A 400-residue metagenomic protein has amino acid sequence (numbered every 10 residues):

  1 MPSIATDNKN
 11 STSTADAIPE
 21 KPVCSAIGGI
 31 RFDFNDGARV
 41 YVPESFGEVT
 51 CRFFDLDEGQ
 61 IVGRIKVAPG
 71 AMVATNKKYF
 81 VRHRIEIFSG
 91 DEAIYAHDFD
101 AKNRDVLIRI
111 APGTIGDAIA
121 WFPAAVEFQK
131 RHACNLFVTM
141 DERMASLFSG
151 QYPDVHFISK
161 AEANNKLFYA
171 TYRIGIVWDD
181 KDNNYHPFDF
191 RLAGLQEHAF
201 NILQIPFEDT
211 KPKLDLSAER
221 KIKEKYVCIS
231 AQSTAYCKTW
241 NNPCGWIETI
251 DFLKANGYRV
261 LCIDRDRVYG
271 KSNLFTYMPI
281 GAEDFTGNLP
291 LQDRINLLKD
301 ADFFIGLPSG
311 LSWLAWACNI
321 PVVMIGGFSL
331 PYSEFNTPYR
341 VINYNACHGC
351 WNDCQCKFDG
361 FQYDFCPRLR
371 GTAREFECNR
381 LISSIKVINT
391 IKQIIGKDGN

Functional and structural regions predicted by a protein language model:
M1-N400: Catalytic machinery of carbohydrate-active enzymes, primarily nucleotide-sugar-dependent glycosyltransferases
